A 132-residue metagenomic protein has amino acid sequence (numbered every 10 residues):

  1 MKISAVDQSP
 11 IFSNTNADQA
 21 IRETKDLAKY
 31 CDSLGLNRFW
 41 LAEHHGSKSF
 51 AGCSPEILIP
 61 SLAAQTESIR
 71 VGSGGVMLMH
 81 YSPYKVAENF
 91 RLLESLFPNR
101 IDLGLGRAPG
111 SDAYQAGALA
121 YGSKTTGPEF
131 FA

Functional and structural regions predicted by a protein language model:
M1-V71: N-terminal beta1-alpha1-beta2 module of alpha/beta enzyme domains
K2-A17, M79-A132: Flexible, glycine-rich active-site loops centered on histidine and acidic residues that chelate a metal or position
A42, G74, G104-G106: Structural motif
G72-L78: Structural motif corresponding to the early beta-alpha repeats
